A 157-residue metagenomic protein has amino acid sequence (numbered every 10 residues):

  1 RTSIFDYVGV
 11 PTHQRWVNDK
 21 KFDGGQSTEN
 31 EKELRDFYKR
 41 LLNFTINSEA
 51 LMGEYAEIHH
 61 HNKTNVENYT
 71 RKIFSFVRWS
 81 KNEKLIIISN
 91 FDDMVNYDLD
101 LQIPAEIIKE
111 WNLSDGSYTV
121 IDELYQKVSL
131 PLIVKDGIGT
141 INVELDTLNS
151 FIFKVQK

Functional and structural regions predicted by a protein language model:
R1-S117: Loop/helix patches that line or flank the sugar-binding groove of alpha-linked glycan CAZymes
F37, P131-K157: C-terminal beta-strand-rich structural cap/linker in extracellular carbohydrate-active enzymes
L41, V120, L148: A residue-level signal for conserved active-site and pocket-lining positions in enzyme catalytic cores
S80, D92-D93, L124, L145-N149: Short, flexible loop/turn elements at secondary-structure junctions
S89-F91, E123, Q156: Short, loop-centered acidic/histidine patches that primarily coordinate divalent metals
Q102-P104, S114, I121, E144-D146 (+1 more regions): A structural detector for beta-sheet-dominated domains
S117-I138: Solvent-exposed beta-strand/loop surfaces of large extracellular or lumenal domains
